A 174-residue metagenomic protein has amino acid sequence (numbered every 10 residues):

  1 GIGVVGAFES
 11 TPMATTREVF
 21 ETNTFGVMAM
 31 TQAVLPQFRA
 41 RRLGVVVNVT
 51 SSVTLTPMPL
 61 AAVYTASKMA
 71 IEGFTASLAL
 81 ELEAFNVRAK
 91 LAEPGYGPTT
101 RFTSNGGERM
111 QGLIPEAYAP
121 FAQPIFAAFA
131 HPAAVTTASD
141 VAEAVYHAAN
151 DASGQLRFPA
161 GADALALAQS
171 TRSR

Functional and structural regions predicted by a protein language model:
A7-F8, T15-R17: Substrate-binding pocket helix/loop in short-chain dehydrogenase/reductase
E9, T56-V63: Active-site loop immediately N-terminal to the catalytic Tyr-X3-Lys motif of short-chain dehydrogenase/reductase
T31, S67: Active-site helix of classical SDR
A33-R42: A short helix-coil junction within the Rossmann-fold of NAD(P)-dependent oxidoreductases
S51: Residue(s) in the substrate-gating loop at a strand-loop-helix junction that position the organic substrate next
T56, S77-R88: Active-site-adjacent segment of SDR/Rossmann-fold oxidoreductases
A84-G154: SDR active-site lid
